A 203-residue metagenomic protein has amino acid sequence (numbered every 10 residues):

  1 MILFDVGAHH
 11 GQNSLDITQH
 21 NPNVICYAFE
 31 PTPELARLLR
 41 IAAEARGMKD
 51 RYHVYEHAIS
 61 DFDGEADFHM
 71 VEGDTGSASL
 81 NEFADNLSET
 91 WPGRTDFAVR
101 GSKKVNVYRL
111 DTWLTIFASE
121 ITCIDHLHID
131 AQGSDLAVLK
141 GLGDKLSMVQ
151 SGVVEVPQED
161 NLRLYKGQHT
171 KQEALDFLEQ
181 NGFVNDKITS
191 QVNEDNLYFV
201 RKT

Functional and structural regions predicted by a protein language model:
M1-T203: Phosphate/nucleotide-binding beta-alpha loop and adjacent structural elements of enzyme active sites
